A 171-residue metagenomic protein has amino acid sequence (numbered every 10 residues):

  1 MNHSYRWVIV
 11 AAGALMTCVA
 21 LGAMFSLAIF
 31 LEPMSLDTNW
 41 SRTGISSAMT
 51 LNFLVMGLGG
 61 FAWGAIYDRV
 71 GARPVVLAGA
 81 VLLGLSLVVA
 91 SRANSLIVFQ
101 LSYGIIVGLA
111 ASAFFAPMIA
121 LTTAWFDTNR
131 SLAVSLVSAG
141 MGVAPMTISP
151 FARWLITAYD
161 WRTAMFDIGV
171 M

Functional and structural regions predicted by a protein language model:
Y5-I45, G59-W63, I148-S149: Extracytoplasmic
C18, L83-S86, I97-A113, S138: Hydrophobic core of transmembrane alpha-helices in multi-pass small-molecule transporters, especially MFS/SLC-type
L21-F25, G108-A116, G142, M146: Small-residue-rich segments within alpha-helical transmembrane domains of MFS-like 12-TM solute carriers
M34, G104, S112-F126, A133-V134: Intracellular juxtamembrane helix-capping segments at the cytosolic ends of symmetry-related transmembrane helices
N52-G57, G142-V143: Short hydrophobic/small-residue motifs within alpha-helical transmembrane segments of multi-pass transporter-like
L58-I97: Conserved MFS/SLC helix-loop-helix module at the cytosolic interface between two early adjacent transmembrane helices
L136-M171: Helix-loop-helix hairpin linking two adjacent transmembrane segments in secondary transporters
